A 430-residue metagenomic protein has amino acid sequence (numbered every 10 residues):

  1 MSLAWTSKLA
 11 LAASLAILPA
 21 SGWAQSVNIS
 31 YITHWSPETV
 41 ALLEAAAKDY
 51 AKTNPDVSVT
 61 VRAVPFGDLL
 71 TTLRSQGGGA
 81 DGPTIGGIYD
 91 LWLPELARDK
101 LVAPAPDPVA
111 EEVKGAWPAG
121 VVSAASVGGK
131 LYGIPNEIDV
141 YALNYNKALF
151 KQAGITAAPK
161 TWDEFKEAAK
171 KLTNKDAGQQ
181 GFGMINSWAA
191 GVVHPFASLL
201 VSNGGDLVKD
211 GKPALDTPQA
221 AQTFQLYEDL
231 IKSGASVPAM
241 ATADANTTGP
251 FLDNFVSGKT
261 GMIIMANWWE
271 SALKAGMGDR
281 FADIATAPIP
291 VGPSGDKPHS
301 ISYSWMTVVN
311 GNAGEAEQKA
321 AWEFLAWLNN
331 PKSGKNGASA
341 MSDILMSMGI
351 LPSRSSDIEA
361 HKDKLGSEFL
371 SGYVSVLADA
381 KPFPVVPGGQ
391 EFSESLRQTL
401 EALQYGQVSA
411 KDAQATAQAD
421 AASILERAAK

Functional and structural regions predicted by a protein language model:
Q25-S36, V57-R62, T84-I85, Y132 (+2 more regions): Short, well-ordered beta-strand elements
D49-W117, A124-S126, Y132, A148-K160 (+5 more regions): Extracytoplasmic "Venus flytrap"/periplasmic binding protein-like
D90-V140, K160, K166, D176 (+7 more regions): Hinge/lid segment of periplasmic solute-binding proteins
L93-L101, G120-A157, I185-D210, K232 (+2 more regions): Periplasmic solute-binding protein
A103-A119, F182-N186, N203-T223, A275-D279 (+3 more regions): Short, solvent-exposed loop/beta-turn-alpha elements that line the ligand-binding surface or hinge of extracytoplasmic
K151, K232, S356-E359, V374-K430: Conserved C-terminal helix/tail region of periplasmic/extracytoplasmic solute-binding proteins
A168-K170, K212-D244: Glycine-centered hinge/linker elements that transmit conformational signals in sensory and ligand-binding systems
N267-F281, P293-Q398: C-terminal lobe and pocket-closing loops of periplasmic/extracytoplasmic Venus-flytrap solute-binding proteins
